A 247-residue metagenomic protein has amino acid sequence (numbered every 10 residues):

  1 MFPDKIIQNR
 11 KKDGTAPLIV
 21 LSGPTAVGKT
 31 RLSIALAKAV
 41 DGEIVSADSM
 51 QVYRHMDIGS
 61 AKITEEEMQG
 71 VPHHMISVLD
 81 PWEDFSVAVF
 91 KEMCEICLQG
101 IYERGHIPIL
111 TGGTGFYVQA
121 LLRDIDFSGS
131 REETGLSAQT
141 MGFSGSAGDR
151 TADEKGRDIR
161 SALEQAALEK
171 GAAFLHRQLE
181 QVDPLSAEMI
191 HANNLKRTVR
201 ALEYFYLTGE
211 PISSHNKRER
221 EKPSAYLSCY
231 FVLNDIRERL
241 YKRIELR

Functional and structural regions predicted by a protein language model:
M1-R247: Phosphate/pyrophosphate-binding catalytic cores of soluble transferases and nucleic-acid-acting enzymes
